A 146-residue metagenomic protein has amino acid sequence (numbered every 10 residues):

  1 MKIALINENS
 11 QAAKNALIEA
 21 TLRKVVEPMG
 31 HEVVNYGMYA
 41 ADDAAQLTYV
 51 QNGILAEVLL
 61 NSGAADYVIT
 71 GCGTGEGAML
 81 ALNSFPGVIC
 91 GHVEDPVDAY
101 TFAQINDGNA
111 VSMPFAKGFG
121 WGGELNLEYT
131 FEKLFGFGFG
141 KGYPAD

Functional and structural regions predicted by a protein language model:
A4-L17, A99-D146: C-terminal binding/interaction regions
N7-N9, Y36, C72-G73, E94 (+1 more regions): Fold-independent oxyanion-binding glycine-rich loops and adjacent beta-strand/coil segments at enzyme active sites
K14-M29: Short, solvent-exposed amphipathic alpha-helices that sit in or adjacent to ligand/effector-binding or catalytic
G30-Q46: A short beta-strand-loop structural module common to alpha/beta enzyme folds
Y49-Y67: Short, structured active-site "lid" loops
E57, C72-E76, D95-D98: Catalytic alpha/beta core domains of metabolic enzymes, predominantly
A65-G71, C90: A short, small-residue-rich loop immediately preceding and capping a beta-strand
G77-C90, E94-D95: Short Gly/Thr/Asp-enriched flexible loops that form oxyanion-binding sites at enzyme active sites
